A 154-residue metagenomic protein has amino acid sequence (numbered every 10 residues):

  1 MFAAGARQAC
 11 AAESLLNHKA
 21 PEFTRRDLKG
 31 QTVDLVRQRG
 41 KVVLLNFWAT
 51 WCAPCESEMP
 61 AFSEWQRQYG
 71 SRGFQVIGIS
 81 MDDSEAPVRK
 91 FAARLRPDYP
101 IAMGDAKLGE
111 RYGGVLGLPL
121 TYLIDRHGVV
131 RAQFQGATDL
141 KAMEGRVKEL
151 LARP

Functional and structural regions predicted by a protein language model:
M1-R26, R146, P154: N-terminal targeting signals for export/organelle localization
L15-N17, E22-V43, Q66, Y112: A short beta-strand-turn-helix
F23, Q38, F47-W48, F91 (+1 more regions): Conserved hydrophobic/aromatic "anchor" residues that stabilize well-ordered secondary structure elements
K41-V43, F47-W51, G117: Short pre-active-site segment immediately N-terminal to redox-active cysteine/selenocysteine motifs in thiol-based
K41-V43, Q75, P100: Structural signature of beta-strand start/N-cap positions in the alpha/beta core of ABC transporter nucleotide-binding
L44-N46, V76-G78, Y122-L123: Hydrophobic beta-strand core positions in alpha/beta domains
E56-L95, G104-R111: Structural microenvironment flanking redox-active thiols in thiol-disulfide oxidoreductases
K90-D98, M103-E149: Thiol/disulfide oxidoreductase modules built on the thioredoxin-like
